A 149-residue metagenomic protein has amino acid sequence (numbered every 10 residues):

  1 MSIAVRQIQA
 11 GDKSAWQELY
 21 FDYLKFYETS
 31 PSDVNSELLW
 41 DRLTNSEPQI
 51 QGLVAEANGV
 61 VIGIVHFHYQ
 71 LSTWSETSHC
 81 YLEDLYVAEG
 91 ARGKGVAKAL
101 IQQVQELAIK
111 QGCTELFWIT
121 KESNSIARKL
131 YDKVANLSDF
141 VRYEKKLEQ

Functional and structural regions predicted by a protein language model:
S2-I3: Extreme N-terminal starter segment of soluble prokaryotic enzymes
Q7-K13, E18-T77, K146-E148: Acetyl-CoA-dependent GNAT
Q9-D12, A88, N124: Acidic/polar helix N-cap motif
L85-R92: A short, internal acetyl-CoA/4′-phosphopantetheine-binding micro-motif in the GNAT/acyltransferase core
G93-E106: Conserved acetyl-CoA-binding loop-helix of GNAT-fold acetyltransferases
K98, E122-V141: Conserved active-site alpha-helix within GNAT-family acetyltransferase domains
I109-I119: Conserved GNAT acetyl-CoA-binding A-motif
